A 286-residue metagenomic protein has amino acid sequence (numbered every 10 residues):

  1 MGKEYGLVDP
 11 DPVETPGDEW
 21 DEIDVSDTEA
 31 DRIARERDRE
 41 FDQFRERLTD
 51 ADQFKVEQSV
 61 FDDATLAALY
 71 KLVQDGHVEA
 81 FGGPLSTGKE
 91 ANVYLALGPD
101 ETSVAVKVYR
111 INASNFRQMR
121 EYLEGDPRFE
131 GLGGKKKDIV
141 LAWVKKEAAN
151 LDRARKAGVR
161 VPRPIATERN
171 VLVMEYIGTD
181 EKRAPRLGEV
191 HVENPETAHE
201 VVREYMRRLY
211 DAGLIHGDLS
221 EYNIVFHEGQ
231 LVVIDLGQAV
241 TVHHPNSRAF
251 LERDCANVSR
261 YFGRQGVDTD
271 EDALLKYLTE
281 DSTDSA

Functional and structural regions predicted by a protein language model:
M1-A64, V267-A286: Haloarchaeal acidic low-complexity proteome signature biased toward cell-envelope/secretome components but also
G2-K3, Y210-H216, H227-A286: C-lobe/activation-segment region of protein kinase-like
A51, G131-K137, G188, V240-T241: A short, mixed-charge helix-start or loop-turn motif at secondary-structure junctions
Q58, D62-R183: Conserved ATP-binding subdomain of kinase catalytic cores across diverse folds
G88-L97, P164, V201-Q238: Active-site acidic catalytic loop and adjacent metal/ATP-binding pocket of ATP-dependent phosphoryl transfer enzymes
M119, A184-E189, H243-P245: Short acidic, glycine/proline-rich loop/turn micro-motifs
K135-V161, L187-G217, E221-Y222, R260: Conserved kinase catalytic-core helix
